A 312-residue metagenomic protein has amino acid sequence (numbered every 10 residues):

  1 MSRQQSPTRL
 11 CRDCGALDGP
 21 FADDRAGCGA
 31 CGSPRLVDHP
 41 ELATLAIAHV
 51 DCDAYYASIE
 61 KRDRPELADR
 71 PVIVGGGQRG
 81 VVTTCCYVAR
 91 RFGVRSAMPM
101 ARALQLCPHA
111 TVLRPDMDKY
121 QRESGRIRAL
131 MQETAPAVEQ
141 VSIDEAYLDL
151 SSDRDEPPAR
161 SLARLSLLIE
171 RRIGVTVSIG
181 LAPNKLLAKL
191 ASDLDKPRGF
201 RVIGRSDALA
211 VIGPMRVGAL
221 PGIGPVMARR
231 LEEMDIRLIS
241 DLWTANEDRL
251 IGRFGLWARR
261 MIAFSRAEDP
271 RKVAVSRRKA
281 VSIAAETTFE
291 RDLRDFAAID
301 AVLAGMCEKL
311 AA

Functional and structural regions predicted by a protein language model:
M1-C11, P40-L42, H49, A219 (+1 more regions): DNA-contacting surface of Y-family translesion DNA polymerases
M1-I143, Y147: Residues that scaffold, gate, or flank divalent-cation-dependent active/transport sites
I59-K61, T84-Y87, L187-D195, K272-R277: Short acidic, glycine/serine/threonine-rich loops at helix termini
R126, L130-T134, R164-I173, R230 (+3 more regions): Generic non-transmembrane alpha-helical segments
V141-E145, L181-K185, R278: Short Gly/Ser/Thr- and Asp/Glu-enriched loop/turn motifs at secondary-structure junctions
L148-R154: Short beta-strand-to-loop capping motifs
P157-G218: Long, highly charged, low-complexity intrinsically disordered interaction regions that mediate electrostatic DNA/RNA
